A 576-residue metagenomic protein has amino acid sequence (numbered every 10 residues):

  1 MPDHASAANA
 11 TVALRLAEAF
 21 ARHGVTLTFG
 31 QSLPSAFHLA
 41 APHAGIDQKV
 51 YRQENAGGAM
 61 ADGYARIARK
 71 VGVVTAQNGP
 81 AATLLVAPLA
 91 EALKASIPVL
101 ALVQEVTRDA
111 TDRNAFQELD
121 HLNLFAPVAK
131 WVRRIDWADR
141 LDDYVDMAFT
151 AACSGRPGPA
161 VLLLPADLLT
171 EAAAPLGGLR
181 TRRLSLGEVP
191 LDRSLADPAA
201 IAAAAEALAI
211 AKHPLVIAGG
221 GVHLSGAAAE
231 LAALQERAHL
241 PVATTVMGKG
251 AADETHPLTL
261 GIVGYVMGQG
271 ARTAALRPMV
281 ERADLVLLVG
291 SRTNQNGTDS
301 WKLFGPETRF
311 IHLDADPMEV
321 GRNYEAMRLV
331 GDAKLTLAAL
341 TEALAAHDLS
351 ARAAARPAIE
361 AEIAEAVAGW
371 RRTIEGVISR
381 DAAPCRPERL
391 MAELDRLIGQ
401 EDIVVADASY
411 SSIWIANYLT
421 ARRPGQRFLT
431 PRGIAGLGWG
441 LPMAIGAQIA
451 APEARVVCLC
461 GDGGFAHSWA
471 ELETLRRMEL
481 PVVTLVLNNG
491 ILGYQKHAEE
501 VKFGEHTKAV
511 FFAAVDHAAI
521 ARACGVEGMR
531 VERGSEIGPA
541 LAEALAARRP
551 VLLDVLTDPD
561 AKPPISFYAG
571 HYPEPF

Functional and structural regions predicted by a protein language model:
P2-T11, D139, E206, E307-A408 (+2 more regions): Phosphate/pyrophosphate-binding active-site segments
A13-A17, A21-H43, A364-A447, E453: Active-site diphosphate/adenylate-binding microenvironment
A13-V25, G63-R69, L93, A151-R156 (+6 more regions): Glycine-rich phosphate/diphosphate-binding loops that line cofactor/substrate pockets in enzymes
H38-R108, T273-R277, R282-N294, I413-L492: Thiamine diphosphate
R66, G220-I311, R422-E453, S468-A470 (+3 more regions): Glycine-rich, anion-gripping cofactor-binding loops and their flanking helix/strand elements in enzyme active sites
V103-V145, A166, G248-E362, L541: Glycine-rich, acidic loop regions that bind phosphate or pyrophosphate groups
A110-Q117, D253, Y265, R282 (+4 more regions): Thiamine diphosphate
M147, A151-I210: Conformationally flexible catalytic loops at phosphate/diphosphate-handling active centers
